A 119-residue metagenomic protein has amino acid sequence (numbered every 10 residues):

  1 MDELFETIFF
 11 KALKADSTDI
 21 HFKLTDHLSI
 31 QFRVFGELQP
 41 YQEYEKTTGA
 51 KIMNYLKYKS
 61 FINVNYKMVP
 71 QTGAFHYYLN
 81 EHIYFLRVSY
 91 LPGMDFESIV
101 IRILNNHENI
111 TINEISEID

Functional and structural regions predicted by a protein language model:
M1-D119: N-terminal "pre-motor" subdomain/linker immediately upstream of P-loop NTPase catalytic cores
